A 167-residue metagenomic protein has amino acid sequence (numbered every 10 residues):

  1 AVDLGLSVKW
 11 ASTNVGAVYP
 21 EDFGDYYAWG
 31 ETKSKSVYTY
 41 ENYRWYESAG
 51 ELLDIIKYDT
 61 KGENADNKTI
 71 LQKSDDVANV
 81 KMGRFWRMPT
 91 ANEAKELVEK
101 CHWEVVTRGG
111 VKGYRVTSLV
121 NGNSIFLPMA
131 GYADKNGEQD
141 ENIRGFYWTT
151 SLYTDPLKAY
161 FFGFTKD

Functional and structural regions predicted by a protein language model:
A1-D167: C-terminal, surface-exposed recognition/capping segments
